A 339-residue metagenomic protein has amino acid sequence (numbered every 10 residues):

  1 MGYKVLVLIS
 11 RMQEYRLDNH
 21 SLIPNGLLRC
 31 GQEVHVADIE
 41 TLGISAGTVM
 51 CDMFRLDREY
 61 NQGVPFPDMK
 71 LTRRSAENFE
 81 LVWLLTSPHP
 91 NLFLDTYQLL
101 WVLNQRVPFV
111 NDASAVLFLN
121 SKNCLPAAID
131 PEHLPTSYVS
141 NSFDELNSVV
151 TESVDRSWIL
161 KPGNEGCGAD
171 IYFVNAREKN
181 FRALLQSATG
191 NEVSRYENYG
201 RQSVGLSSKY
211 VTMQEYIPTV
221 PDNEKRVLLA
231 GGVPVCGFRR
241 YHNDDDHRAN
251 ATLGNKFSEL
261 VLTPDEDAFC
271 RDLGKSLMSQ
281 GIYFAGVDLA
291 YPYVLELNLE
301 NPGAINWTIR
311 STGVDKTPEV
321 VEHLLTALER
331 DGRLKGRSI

Functional and structural regions predicted by a protein language model:
M1-L6: Extreme N-terminal starter segment of soluble prokaryotic enzymes
V7, W83-L84, Q214: Redox-cofactor binding/interface segments in oxidoreductases and associated redox assembly factors
Q13-R29, H35-V139: Conserved N-proximal alpha/beta basic substrate-recognition cap immediately N-terminal to, or forming the N-lobe
A113-F118, R240-N243, A290-V294: Short glycine-enriched loops at secondary-structure junctions
E132-D155: Rossmann-like NAD(P)H-binding beta-loop-alpha module
D144, S153-D155, N164-D267, L273 (+1 more regions): Phosphate-binding site of ATP-dependent enzymes
H247, V261-I339: ATP-dependent carboxylate activation and anion-phosphoryl transfer catalytic cores that bind Mg-ATP to form
